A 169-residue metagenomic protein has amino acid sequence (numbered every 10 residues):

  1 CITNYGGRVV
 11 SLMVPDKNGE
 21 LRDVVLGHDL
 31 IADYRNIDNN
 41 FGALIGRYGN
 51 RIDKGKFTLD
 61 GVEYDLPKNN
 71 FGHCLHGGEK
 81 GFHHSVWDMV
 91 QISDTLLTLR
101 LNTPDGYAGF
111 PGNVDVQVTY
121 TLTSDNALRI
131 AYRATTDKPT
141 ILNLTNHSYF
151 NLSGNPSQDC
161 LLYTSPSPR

Functional and structural regions predicted by a protein language model:
C1-D33, I37, F41, G49-Y64 (+1 more regions): Beta-strand-rich N-terminal accessory domains
C1-T3, D105-G154: Acidic, contiguous internal or C-terminal segments within carbohydrate-active enzymes that form a structured patch used
G6, N39, R51, G81-H84 (+4 more regions): Residues that act as N-cap/strand-start positions at coil-to-secondary-structure junctions
R8-V9, K17-E20, G72-H73, D105-G106 (+1 more regions): Short, surface-exposed beta-strand-loop junctions and turns on beta-sheet-rich folds
V10, L97, A127-I130: Hydrophobic residues embedded in beta-strands of well-ordered beta-sheets
N39-G46, A108-F110: Aromatic/His-enriched, Gly/Pro-containing loop or helix-boundary segments that lie immediately adjacent to catalytic
P67-D125: Extended, loop-rich substrate-binding clefts of extracytoplasmic carbohydrate-active enzymes
Y163-R169: Conserved small/polar residues in nucleotide/adenosyl-binding loops
